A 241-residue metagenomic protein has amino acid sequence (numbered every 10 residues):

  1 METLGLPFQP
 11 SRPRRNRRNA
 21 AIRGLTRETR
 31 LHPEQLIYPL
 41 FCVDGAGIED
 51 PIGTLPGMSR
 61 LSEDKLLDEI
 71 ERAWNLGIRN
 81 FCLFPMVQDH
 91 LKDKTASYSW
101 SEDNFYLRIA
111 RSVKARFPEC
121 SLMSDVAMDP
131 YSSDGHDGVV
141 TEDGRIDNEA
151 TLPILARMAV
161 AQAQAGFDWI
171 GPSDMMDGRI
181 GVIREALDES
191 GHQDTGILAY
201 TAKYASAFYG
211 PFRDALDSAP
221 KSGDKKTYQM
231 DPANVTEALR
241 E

Functional and structural regions predicted by a protein language model:
E2-P7, S11, N19, E28-Y38 (+1 more regions): Alpha/beta enzyme core
R14, A21-I22: Acidic, Ser/Thr/Pro-rich intrinsically disordered transcriptional activation regions
L25: Residues that form generic nucleotide/phosphate-binding pockets
